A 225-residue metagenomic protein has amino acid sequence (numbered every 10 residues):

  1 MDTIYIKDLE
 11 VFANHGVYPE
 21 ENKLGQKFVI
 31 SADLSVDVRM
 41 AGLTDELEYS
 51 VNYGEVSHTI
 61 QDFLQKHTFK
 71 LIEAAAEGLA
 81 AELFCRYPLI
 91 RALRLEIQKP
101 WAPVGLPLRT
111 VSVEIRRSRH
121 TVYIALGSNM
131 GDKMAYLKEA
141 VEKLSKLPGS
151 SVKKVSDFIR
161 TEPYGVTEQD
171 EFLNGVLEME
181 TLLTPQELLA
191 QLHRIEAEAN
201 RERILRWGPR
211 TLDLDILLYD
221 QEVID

Functional and structural regions predicted by a protein language model:
M1-V122: N-terminal, polar/charged subdomain of small-to-medium soluble alpha/beta proteins
Q65, K70, Y87, R91 (+2 more regions): Core catalytic alpha/beta fold that binds nucleotide/phospho-ligands
